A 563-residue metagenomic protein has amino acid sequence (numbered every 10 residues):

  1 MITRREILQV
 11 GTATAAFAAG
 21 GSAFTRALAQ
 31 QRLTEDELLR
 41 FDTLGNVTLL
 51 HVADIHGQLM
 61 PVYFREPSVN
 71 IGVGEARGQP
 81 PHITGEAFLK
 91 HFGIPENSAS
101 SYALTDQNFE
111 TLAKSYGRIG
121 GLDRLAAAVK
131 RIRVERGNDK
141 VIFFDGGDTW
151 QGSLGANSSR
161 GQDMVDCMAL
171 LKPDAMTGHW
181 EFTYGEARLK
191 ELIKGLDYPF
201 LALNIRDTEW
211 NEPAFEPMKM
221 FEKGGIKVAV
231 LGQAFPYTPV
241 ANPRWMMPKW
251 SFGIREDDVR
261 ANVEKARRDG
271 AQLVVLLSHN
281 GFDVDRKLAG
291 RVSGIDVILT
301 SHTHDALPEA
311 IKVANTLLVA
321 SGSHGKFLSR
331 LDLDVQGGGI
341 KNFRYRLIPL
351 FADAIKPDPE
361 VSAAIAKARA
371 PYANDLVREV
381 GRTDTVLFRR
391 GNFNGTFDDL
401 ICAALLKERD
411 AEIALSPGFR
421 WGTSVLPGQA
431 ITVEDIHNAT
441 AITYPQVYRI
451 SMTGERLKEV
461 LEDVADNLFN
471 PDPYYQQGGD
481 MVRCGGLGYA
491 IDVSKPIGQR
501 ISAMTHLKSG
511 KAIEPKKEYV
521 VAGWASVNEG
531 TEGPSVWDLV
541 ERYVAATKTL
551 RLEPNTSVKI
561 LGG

Functional and structural regions predicted by a protein language model:
M1-I2: Secretory targeting signals
L8-R330, V335, G395-C402, L415 (+1 more regions): N-terminal catalytic scaffold of extracellular/periplasmic and nuclease hydrolases that process anionic headgroups
L33-R118, L122-A128, V134, M247 (+2 more regions): Catalytic centers of hydrolytic enzymes
